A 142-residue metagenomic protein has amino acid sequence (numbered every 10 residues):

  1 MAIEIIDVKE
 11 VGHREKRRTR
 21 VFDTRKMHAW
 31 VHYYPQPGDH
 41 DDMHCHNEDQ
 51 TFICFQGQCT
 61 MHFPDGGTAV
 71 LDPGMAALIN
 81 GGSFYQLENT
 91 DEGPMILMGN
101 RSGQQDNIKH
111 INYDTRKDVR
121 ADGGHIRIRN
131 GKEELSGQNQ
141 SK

Functional and structural regions predicted by a protein language model:
I6-M43: A short glycine-rich, His/Asp/Glu-containing loop-to-beta-strand
Y34-P35, C45-M61: Short, conserved beta-strand element in jelly-roll/cupin
D41-M43, M61-H62, I79, Y85-E92 (+1 more regions): Short beta-strand His + acidic residue motifs that chelate non-heme Fe in jelly-roll/DSBH and cupin folds
N47-E48, G67, S83-F84, G93 (+1 more regions): A generic "binding-loop/recognition-motif" signal
D65-G81: Short acidic-glycine-tyrosine-enriched beta hairpin
E88-K142: Double-stranded beta-helix
